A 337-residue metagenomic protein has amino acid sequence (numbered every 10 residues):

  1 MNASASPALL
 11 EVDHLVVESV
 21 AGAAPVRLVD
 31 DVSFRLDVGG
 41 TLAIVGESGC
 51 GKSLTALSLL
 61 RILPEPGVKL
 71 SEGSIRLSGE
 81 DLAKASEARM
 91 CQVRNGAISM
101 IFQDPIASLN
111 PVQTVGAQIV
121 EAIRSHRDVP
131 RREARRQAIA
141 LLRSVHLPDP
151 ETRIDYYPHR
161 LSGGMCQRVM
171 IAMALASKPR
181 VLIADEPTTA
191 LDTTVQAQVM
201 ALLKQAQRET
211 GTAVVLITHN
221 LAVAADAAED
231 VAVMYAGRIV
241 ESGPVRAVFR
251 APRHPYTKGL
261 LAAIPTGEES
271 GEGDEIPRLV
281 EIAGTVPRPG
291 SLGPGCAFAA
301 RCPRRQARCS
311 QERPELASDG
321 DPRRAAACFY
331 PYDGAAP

Functional and structural regions predicted by a protein language model:
S6, E151-T152, S242-P337: Short catalytic/signature loops enriched in Gly
L70-D81: Conserved ABC transporter NBD signature motif
D81, E133-T152, L261-A262: Conserved ABC ATPase "signature" region
Y156-L161, M165: Conserved ABC ATPase signature
A176-R180: A short, proline-enriched helix->beta-strand linker immediately N-terminal to the Walker B motif in ABC-type P-loop
I183, P187, L191-D274: P-loop NTP-binding/switch modules centered on Walker-like glycine-rich loops
